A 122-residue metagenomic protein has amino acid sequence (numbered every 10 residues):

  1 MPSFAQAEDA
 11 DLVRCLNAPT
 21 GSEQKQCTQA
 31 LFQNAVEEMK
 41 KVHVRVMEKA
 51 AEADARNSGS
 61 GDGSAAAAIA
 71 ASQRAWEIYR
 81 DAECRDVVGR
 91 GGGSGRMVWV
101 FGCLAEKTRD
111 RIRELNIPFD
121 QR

Functional and structural regions predicted by a protein language model:
F4-R122: N-terminal alpha-helical modules
